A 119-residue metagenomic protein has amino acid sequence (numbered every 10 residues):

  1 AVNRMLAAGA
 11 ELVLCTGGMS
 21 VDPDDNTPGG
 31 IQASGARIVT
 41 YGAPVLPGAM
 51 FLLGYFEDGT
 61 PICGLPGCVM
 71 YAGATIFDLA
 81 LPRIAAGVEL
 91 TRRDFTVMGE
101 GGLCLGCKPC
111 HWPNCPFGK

Functional and structural regions predicted by a protein language model:
A1-F117: Short glycine/threonine-rich loop/turn motifs
